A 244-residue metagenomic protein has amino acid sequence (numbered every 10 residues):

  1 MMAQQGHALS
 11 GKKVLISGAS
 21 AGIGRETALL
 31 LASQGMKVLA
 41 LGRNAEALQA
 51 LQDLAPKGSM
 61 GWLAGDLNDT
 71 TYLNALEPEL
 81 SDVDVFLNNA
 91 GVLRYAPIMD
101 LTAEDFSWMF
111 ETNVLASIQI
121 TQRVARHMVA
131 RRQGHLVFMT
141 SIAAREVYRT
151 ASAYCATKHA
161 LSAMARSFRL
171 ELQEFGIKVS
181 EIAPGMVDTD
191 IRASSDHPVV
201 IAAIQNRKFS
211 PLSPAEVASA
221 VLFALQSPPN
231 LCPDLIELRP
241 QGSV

Functional and structural regions predicted by a protein language model:
S20-A21: Conserved glycine-rich cofactor-binding loop
Q34-A50: Conserved glycine-rich Rossmann-like NAD(P)H-binding loop of the short-chain dehydrogenase/reductase
P97-I98, D105-S107: Substrate-binding pocket helix/loop in short-chain dehydrogenase/reductase
T121, T157: Active-site helix of classical SDR
R126, L170-Q173: Alpha-helical segment proximal to the catalytic Tyr-Lys
S141: Residue(s) in the substrate-gating loop at a strand-loop-helix junction that position the organic substrate next
I177, E181-I182, A202-V244: C-terminal helical subdomain
